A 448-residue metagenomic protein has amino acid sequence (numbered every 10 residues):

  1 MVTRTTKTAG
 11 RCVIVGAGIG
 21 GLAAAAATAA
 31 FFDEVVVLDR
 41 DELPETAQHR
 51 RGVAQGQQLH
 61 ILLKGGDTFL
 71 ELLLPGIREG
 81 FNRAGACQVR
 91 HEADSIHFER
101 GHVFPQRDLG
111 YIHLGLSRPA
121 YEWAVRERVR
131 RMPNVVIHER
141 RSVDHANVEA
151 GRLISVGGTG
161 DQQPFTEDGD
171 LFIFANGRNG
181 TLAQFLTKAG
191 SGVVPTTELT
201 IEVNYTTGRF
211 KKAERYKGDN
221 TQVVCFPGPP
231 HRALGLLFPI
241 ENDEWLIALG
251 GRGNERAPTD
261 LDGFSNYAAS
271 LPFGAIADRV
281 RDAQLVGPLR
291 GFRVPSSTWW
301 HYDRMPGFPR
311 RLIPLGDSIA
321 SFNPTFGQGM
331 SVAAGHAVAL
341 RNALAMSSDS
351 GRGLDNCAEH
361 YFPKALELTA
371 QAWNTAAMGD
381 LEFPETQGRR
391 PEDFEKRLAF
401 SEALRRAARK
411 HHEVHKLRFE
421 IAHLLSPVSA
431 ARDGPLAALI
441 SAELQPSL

Functional and structural regions predicted by a protein language model:
K7-D39: N-terminal Rossmann-like FAD-binding beta1-loop-alpha1 element of flavoenzymes
G20, F31, V37, R78-D94 (+4 more regions): Membrane-embedded alpha-helical bundles of multi-pass transporters/translocases, especially carrier/permease families
A27, A47-I96: N-terminal FAD cofactor-binding segment of flavoenzymes
I61-L62, D108-E127, T181, P258-T259: Short beta-strand to alpha-helix junction loop
E99-R118, G250-R252: Helix-loop-beta segment of a Rossmann-like dinucleotide-binding subdomain
G115, D243, E255-H360, K364-E367: FAD/FMN-dependent oxidoreductases across multiple families
R131-Y267, L271: Predominantly flavin-linked oxidoreductase catalytic cores and closely associated redox partners
R341-L448: C-terminal helical "tail/cap" subdomain of flavin- and related membrane-associated enzymes
